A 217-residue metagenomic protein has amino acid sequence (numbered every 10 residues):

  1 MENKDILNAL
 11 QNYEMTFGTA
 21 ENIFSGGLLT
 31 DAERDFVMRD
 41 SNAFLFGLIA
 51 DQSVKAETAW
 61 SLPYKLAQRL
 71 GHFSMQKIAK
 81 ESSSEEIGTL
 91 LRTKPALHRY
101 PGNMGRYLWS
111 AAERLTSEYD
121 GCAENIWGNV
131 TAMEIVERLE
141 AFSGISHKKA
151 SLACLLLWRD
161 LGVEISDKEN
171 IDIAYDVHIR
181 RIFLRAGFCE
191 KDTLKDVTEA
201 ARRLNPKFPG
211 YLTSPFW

Functional and structural regions predicted by a protein language model:
M1-M75, S84-H98, M104: Structure-specific DNA junction-binding interface
M1-R39, N129-E140, H147-W217: C-terminal accessory module of base-excision DNA glycosylases/AP lyases that mediates lesion recognition and DNA
A43-V54, S110-E113, L155, T213-W217: Short, hydrophobic/amphipathic alpha-helical patches that form generic packing surfaces within helical domains
F46-D51, Y64-A67, G88, R92 (+5 more regions): Amphipathic alpha-helical segments within well-ordered protein domains
Q52-S61, L115-G121, D160-E164, G187-K191: Short helix-capping/linker segments at secondary-structure and domain boundaries
V54, L70, Y119, S143 (+2 more regions): A broad structural signal for alpha-helix termini and local helix breaks/kinks
R69-W158: Alpha-helical ds-nucleic-acid-binding substructure associated with the helix-hairpin-helix region of base-excision DNA
